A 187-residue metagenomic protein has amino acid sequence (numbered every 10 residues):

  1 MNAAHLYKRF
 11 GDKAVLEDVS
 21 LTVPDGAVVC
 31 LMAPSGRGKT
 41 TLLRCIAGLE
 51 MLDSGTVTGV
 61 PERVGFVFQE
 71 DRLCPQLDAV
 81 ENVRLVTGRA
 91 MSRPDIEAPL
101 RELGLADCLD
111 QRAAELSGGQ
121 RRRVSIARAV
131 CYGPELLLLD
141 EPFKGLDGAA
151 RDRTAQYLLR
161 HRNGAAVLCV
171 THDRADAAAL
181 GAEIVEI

Functional and structural regions predicted by a protein language model:
A47: Helix-to-loop junction immediately C-terminal to a conserved catalytic motif
R93-C108: Conserved ABC ATPase "signature" region
Q111, Y132, N163: Conserved signature/switch motifs of ABC ATPase nucleotide-binding domains
R112-L116, Q120: Conserved ABC ATPase signature
I126: Hydrophobic anchor residue at the start of the ABC signature
L137-E141: Catalytic Walker B motif of ABC-type/P-loop ATPase nucleotide-binding domains
R151-N163: Helical segment within the ABC ATPase nucleotide-binding domain
A165-V170: Conserved H-loop
